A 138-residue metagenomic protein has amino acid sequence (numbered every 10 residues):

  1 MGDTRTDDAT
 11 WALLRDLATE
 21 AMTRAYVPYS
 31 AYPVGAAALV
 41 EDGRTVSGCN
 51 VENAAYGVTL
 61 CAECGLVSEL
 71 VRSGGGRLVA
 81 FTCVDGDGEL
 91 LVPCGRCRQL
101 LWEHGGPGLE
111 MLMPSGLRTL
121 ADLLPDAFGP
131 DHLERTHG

Functional and structural regions predicted by a protein language model:
G2-R24, S73-G138: C-terminal binding/interaction regions
L17-E20, A62-L70: Short, well-ordered amphipathic alpha-helical segments that serve as non-catalytic structural scaffolds within diverse
V27-S30: Short loop/turn motifs at secondary-structure junctions and domain boundaries
P33-V40: Short beta-strand scaffold segments in enzyme catalytic cores
L39, E69-G74: Alpha-helix C-terminal capping segments
N50-C64: Compact, glycine-rich, soluble single-domain proteins
